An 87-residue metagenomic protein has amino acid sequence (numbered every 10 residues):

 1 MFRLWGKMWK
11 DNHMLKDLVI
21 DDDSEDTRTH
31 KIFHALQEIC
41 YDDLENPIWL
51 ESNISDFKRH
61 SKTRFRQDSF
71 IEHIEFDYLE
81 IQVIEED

Functional and structural regions predicted by a protein language model:
M1-V19: Short, extreme N-terminal segment that most often corresponds to the first beta-strand
D11, D23, I84-E86: Generic structural motif
M14-D42: Short, flexible N-terminal segments of the mature chain
I32-D87: Acidic, low-complexity intrinsically disordered segments
